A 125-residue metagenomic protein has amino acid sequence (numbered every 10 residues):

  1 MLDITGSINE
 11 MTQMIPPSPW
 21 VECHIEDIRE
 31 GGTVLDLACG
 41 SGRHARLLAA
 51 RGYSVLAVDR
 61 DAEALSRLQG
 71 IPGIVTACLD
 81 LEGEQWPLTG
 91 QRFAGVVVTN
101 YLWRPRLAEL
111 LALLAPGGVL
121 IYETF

Functional and structural regions predicted by a protein language model:
M14-G31: Conserved alpha-helix/loop element of class I SAM-dependent methyltransferases that forms part of the SAM/SAH-binding
G31-G40: Conserved class I S-adenosyl-L-methionine
S54-D59: Conserved SAM-binding motif I beta-strand of class I
D61-E63: Conserved SAM/SAH-binding beta-strand->alpha-helix loop
P72-E84: Conserved SAM-binding strand-loop segment of SAM-dependent methyltransferases
W86-G95: A short acidic, Gly/Pro-enriched loop at the edge of an enzyme's catalytic core that lines a small-molecule cofactor
L102-L111: A short, conserved alpha-helix within the catalytic core of class I
G118-F125: Conserved beta-strand signature within the Rossmann-like core of class I S-adenosyl-L-methionine
